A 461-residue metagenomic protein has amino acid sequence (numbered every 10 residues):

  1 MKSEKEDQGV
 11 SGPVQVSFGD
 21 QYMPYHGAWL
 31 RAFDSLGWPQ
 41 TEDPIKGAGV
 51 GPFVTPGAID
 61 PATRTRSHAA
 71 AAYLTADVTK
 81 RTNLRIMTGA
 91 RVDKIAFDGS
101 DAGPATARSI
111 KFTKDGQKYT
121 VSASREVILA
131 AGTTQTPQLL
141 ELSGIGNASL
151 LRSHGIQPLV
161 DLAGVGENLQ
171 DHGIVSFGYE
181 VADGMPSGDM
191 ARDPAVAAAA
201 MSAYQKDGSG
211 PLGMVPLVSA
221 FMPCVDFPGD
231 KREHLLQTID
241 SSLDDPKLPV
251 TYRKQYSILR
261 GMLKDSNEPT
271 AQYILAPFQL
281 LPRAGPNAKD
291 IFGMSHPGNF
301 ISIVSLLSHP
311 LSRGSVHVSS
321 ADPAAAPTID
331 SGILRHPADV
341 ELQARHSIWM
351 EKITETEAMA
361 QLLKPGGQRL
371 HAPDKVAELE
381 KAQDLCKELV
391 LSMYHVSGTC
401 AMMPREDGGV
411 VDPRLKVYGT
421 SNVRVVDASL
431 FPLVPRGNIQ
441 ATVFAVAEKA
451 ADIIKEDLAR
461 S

Functional and structural regions predicted by a protein language model:
M1-K94, D98, T106-A107, F177-E180 (+1 more regions): Conserved redox-cofactor binding core of oxidoreductases
K2-K46, T55-P56, P211-R436, Q440-T442 (+1 more regions): FAD-dependent oxidoreductase catalytic-site/capping-region signature
R66-S67, L84-T88, I95-A102, V121 (+5 more regions): Marks the mature luminal ectodomains of secretory-pathway proteins
A72, A90, R125-E126, C400 (+2 more regions): Structural detector for helix-capping/boundary residues
R81-R85, S124-E126, S421-V423: Loop/turn elements at helix/coil->beta-strand transitions in domains of secreted/extracellular proteins
T88-A90, V160-L162, P404: Short loop/edge segments at beta-strand edges and connector loops that shape dinucleotide/nucleotide cofactor-binding
K94-D230, H234-D240, A321: Glycine-rich loop(s) and the adjacent beta-strand/alpha-helix scaffold that form part
